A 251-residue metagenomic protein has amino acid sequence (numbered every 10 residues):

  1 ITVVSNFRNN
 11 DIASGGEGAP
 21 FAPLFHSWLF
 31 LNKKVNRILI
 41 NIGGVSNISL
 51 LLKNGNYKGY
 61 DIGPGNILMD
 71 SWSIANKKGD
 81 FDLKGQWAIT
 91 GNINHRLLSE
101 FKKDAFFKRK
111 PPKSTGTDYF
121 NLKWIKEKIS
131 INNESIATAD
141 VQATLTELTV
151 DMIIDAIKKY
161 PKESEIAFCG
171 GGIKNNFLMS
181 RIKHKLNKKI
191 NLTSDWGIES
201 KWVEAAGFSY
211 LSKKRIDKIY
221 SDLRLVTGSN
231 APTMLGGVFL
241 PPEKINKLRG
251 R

Functional and structural regions predicted by a protein language model:
F7-G79: Phosphate-binding/catalytic loop of phosphoryl-transfer enzymes
S14-L24, V141-M152, E204: A glycine-rich, Thr/Ser-enriched phosphate-binding loop motif common to dinucleotide/cofactor-binding enzymes
A22, P64-M69, L145, L178 (+2 more regions): Catalytic-loop motifs flanking and including active-site residues across diverse enzymes
K58-V150, T227, A231-R251: Conserved ATP-utilizing enzyme core subdomain
A143, E147, S194-I245: Glycine-rich phosphate-binding/hydrolytic loop that grips phosphoryl groups
I154-S164: Phosphate/pyrophosphate-binding loops at sites that engage ATP/ADP/AMP, CoA/4′-phosphopantetheine, polyphosphate
E163-K183: Glycine-rich phosphate-binding loops at beta-strand->alpha-helix junctions
